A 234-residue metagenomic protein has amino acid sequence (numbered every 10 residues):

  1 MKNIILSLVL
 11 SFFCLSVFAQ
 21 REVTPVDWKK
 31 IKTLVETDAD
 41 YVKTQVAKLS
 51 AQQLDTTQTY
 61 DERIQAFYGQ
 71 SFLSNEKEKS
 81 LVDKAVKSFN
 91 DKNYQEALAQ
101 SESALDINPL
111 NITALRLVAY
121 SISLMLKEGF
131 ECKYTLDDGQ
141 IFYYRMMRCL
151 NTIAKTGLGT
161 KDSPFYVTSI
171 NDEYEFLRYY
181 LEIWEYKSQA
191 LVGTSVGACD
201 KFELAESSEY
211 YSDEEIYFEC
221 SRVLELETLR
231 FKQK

Functional and structural regions predicted by a protein language model:
M1-T24: Bacterial Sec-dependent N-terminal signal peptides
Q20-Q100, K161-K234: N-terminal alpha-helical interaction modules that lie
S71-E78, A119-K133: Short coil/turn linking the two alpha-helices of tandem helical-hairpin repeats
E78, I112-T113: Helix-start (N-cap) detector for alpha-helical repeat units in TPR-like alpha-solenoids, especially tetratricopeptide
T113-V118, G157-G159: Alpha-solenoid helical repeat scaffolds
S123, G129-A154: TPR/TPR-like (Sel1-like) alpha-helical repeat modules
